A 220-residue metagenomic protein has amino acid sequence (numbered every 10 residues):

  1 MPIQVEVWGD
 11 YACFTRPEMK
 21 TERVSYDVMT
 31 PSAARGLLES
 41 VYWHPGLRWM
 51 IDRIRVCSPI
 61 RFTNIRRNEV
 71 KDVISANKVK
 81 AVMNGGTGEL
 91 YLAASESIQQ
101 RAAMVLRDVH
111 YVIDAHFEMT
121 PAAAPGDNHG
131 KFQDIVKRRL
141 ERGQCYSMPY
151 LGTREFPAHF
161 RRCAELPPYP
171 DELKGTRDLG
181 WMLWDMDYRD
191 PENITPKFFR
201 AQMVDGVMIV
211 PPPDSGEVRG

Functional and structural regions predicted by a protein language model:
M1-T21, Q202, G206-P211: N-terminal, Lys/Arg- and Ser/Thr-rich interaction peptides
I3-V5, D52, V109-I113: Hydrophobic residues positioned within well-ordered beta-strands of beta-sheet architectures
V7-Y11, S58, I113-P121: Beta-strand elements of well-folded, non-transmembrane domains
A12-R16, S32, Y91: A generic structural signal for ordered alpha-helices
F14, T63, A122-A124: Intrinsically disordered, low-complexity acidic/polar segments
M19, V24-E69: Glycine/small-residue-rich interface belts in oligomeric ring/scaffold proteins and their assembly partners
E69-K71, V79-G220: Internal, well-folded beta-alpha domain core
